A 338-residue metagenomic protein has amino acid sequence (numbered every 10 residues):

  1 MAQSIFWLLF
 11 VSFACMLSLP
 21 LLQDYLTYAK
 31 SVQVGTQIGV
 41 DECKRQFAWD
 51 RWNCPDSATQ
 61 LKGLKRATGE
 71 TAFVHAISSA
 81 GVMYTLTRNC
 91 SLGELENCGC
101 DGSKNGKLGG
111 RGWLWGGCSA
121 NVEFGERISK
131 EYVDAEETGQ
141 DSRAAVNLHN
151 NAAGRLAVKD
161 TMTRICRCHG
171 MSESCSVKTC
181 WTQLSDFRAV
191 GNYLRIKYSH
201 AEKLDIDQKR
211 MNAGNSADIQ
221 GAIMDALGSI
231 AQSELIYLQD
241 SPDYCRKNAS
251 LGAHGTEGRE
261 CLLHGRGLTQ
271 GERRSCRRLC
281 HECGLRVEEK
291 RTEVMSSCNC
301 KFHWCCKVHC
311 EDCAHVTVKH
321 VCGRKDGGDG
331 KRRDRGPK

Functional and structural regions predicted by a protein language model:
A2-Q3, S12-K338: Long, position-biased, composition-driven segments near the start of the mature protein
F6-W7: Transmembrane alpha-helices of multi-pass eukaryotic membrane proteins
